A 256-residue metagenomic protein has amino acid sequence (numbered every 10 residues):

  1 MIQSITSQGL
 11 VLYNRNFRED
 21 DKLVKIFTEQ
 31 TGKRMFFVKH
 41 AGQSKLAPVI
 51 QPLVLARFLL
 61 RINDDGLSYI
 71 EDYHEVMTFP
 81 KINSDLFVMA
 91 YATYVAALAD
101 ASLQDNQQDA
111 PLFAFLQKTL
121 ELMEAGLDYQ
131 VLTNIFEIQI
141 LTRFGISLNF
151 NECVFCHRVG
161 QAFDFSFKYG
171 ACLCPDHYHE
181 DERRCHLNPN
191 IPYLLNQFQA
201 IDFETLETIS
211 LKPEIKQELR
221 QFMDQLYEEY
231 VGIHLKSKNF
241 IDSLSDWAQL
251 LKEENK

Functional and structural regions predicted by a protein language model:
M1-K256: Non-catalytic alpha-helical scaffolds and adjoining flexible linkers that form interface surfaces for assembly
